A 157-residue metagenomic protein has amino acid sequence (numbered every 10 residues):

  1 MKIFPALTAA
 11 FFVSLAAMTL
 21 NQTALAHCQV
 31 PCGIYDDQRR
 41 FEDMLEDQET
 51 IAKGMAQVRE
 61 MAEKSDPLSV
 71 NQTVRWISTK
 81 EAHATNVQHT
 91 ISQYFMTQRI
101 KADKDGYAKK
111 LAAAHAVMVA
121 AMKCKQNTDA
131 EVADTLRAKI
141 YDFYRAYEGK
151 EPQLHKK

Functional and structural regions predicted by a protein language model:
M1-F11: Bacterial N-terminal signal peptides that target proteins for export
V13-T23: C-terminal segment of classical bacterial N-terminal signal peptides
A24-L68: Immediate post-signal-peptide N-terminus of mature secreted/exported proteins
F41, H115-K157: C-terminal amphipathic alpha-helix
M55-S69, Q98, A121-E131, Y147: Secondary-structure edge/capping motif, primarily at the C-terminal ends of alpha-helices and the immediately following
M55-Y94: Alpha-helical segments in soluble extracytoplasmic regions
N71-S78, Y107-L111, E131-Y141: Short, charged, amphipathic alpha-helical segments
V87-Y107: Short, solvent-exposed, charged loop/turn and helix-capping segments that join or cap alpha-helices on peripheral
